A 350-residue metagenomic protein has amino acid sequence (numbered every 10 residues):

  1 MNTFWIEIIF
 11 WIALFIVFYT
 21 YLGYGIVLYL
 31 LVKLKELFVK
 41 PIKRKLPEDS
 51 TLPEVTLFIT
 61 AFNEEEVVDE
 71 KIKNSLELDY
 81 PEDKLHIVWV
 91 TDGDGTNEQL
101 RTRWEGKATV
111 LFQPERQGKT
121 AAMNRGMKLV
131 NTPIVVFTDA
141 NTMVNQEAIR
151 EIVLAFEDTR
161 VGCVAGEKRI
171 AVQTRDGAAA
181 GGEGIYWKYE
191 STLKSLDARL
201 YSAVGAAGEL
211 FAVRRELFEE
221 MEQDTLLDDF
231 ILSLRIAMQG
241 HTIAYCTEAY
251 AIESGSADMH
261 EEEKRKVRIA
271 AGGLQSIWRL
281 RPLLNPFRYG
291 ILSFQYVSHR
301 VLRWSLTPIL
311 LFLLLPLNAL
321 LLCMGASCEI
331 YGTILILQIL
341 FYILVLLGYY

Functional and structural regions predicted by a protein language model:
M1-P47, Y342-V345, Y349: N-terminal membrane-anchoring/stem segments of glycan-assembly enzymes
T3, K35, E253, R303-Y350: Membrane-embedded multi-pass helical conduit in multi-pass membrane proteins, especially envelope-biosynthetic
P53-T56, H86, I231: Cell-envelope/extracellular polymer assembly enzymes that use nucleotide-activated donors
V67-E70, K84, G95-R103, E147: Acidic helix N-cap motif at the loop->helix transition within catalytic regions of sugar-transfer enzymes
K73-K84: Short, acidic, metal-binding catalytic loop of nucleotide-sugar glycosyltransferases
R101, K119-K128, S233-L234: Short, conserved alpha-helix that lines the donor NDP-sugar binding/gating region of sugar-transfer enzymes
F112-E115, T120-A122, T132, T138 (+1 more regions): Long helical/loop segments within the catalytic core of UDP-sugar-dependent glycosyltransferases, especially the large
F156-Y189, D224-D228, S233-H299: Catalytic donor/gating beta->alpha subdomain of glycosyltransferases that bind UDP-sugars
